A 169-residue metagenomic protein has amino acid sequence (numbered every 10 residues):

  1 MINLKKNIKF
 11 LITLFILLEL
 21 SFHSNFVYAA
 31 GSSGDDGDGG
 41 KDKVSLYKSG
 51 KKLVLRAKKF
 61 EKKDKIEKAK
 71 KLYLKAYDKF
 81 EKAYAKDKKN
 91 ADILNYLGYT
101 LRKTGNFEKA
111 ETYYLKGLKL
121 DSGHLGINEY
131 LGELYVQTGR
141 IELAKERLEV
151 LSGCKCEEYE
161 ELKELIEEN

Functional and structural regions predicted by a protein language model:
D42, N90, H124, C156-Y159: Residue-level recognition of tetratricopeptide repeat
K86, L120, L151-C154: Structural marker of alpha-solenoid helical repeat scaffolds
